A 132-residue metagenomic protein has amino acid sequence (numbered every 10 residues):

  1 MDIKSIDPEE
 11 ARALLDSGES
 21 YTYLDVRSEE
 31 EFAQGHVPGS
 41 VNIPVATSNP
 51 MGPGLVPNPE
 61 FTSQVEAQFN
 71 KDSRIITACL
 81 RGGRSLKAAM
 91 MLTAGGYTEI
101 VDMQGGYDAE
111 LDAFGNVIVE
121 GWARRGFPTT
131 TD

Functional and structural regions predicted by a protein language model:
M1-T22, E29-R74, S85-D132: Rhodanese-like catalytic fold shared by cysteine-dependent sulfurtransferases and DSP/PTP-type phosphatases
T77-A78: Short, surface-exposed ligand- or partner-binding patches at beta-edge/loop junctions that are enriched in aromatics
